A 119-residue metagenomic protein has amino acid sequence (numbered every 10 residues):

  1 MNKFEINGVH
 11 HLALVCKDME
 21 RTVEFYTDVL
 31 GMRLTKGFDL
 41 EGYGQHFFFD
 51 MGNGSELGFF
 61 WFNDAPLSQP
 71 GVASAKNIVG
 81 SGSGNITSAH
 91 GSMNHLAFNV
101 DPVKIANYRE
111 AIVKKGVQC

Functional and structural regions predicted by a protein language model:
M1-F4: A detector for short, charged/polar N-terminal pre-domain segments
I6-V9, M93: Core-facing hydrophobic residues within beta-strands of well-ordered domains
N7-G8, N53, A106: Short alpha-helical segments used as structural interaction elements across diverse proteins
H11-A13, F48, H95-A97: Short aromatic/hydrophobic contact patches that present stacked aromatics for nucleic-acid/ligand binding
V15-P66: Core segments of cupin and vicinal oxygen chelate
M19-E20, E41, A75-C119: Vicinal oxygen chelate
S68-A73: A short, polar/proline- and glycine-enriched secondary-structure boundary/capping micro-motif
